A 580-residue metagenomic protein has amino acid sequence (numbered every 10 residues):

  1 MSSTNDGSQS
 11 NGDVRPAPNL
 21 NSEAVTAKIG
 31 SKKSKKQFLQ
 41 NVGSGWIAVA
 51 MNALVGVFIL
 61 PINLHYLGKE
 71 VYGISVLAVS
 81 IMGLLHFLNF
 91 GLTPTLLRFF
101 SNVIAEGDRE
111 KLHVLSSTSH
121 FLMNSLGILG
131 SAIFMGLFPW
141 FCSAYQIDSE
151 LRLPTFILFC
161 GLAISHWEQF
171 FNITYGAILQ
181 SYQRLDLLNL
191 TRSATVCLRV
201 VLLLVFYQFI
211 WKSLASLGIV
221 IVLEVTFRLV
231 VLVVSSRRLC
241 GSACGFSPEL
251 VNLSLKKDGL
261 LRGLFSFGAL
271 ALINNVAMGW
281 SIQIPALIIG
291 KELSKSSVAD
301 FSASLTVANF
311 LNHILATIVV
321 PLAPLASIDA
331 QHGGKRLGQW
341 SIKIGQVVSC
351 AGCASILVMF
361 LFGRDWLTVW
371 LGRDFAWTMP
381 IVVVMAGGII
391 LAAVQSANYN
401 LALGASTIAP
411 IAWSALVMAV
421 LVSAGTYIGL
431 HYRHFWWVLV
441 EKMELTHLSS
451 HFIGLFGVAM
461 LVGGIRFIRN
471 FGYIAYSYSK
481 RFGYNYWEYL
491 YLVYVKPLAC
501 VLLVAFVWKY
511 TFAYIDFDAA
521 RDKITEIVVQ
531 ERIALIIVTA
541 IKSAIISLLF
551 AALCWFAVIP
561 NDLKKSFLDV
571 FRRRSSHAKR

Functional and structural regions predicted by a protein language model:
S2-K32, G245-P248, S479-L490, V507-R580: Membrane-proximal transmembrane or re-entrant/amphipathic helices at the cytosolic face
A17-F38, L214, G218-V220, L232-I282 (+5 more regions): Interhelical loop/hinge segments that connect adjacent transmembrane helices in multipass membrane
S22-V25, K36-N102, S131-M135, G161 (+7 more regions): Signature of the first transmembrane helix
Q40-G56, T195, V220-C240, S254-I328 (+6 more regions): Transmembrane helical elements of multi-pass membrane transporters/channels
I59, F90-E106, S181, C244-G245 (+3 more regions): Helix-loop junctions and terminal segments of transmembrane helices in multi-pass membrane transport/translocation
L60-L84, L115, P154, L214-I219 (+6 more regions): Interfacial/gating helices of multi-pass transporter permease domains
C160, L190-S247, F267, L305 (+3 more regions): Hydrophobic alpha-helical transmembrane segments
I164-R192, A215, S236, A386-L430 (+2 more regions): Membrane-interface junctions at transmembrane-helix termini in multi-pass inner-membrane proteins
